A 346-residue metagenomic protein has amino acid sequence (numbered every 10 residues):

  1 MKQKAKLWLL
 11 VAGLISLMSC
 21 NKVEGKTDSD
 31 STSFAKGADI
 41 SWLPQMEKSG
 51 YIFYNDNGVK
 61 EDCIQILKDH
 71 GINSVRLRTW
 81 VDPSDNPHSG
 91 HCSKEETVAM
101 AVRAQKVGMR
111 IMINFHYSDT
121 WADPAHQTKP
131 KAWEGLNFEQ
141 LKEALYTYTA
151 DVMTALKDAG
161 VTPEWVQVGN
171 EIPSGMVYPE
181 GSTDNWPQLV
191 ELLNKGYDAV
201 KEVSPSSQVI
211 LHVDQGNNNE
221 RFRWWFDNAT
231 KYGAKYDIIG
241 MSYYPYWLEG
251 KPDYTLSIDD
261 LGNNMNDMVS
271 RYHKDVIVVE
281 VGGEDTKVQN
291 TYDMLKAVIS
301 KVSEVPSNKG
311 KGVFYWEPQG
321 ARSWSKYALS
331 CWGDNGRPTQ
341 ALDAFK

Functional and structural regions predicted by a protein language model:
M1-L9: Bacterial N-terminal signal peptides that target proteins for export
L17-S19: C-terminal motif of bacterial Sec signal peptides marking the signal peptidase cleavage site
N21-T27: Bacterial lipoprotein signal-peptidase II cleavage site
D28-R110, H116-L145, Q167: N-terminal substrate-binding region of glycoside hydrolase catalytic domains
K36-I40, V75-L77, I111-F115, E164-V168 (+4 more regions): Hydrophobic faces of well-ordered beta-strands that scaffold small-molecule active sites in alpha/beta enzyme cores
S41-L43, W80-D82, H116-T120, V168-P173 (+4 more regions): Active-site beta-loop-alpha junctions enriched in small/polar residues
Y51, D267-H273, T286-K346: Aromatic-rich peripheral "rim/lid" segments of glycoside hydrolase catalytic domains that contact and position glycan
G90-V98, D123-Y236, L248-N263, K287-V298 (+1 more regions): Active-site cleft segment of glycoside hydrolase catalytic domains centered on the general acid/base Glu
